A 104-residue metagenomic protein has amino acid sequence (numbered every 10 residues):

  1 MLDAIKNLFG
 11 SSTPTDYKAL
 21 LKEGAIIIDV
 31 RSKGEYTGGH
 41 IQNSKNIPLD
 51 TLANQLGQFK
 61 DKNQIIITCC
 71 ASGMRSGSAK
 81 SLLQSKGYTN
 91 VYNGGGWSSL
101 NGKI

Functional and structural regions predicted by a protein language model:
L2-A25, K33-Q64, M74-I104: Rhodanese-like catalytic fold shared by cysteine-dependent sulfurtransferases and DSP/PTP-type phosphatases
D29: N-terminal glycine-rich beta->alpha transition that marks the start or flank of a dinucleotide-binding site
C69: Short, surface-exposed ligand- or partner-binding patches at beta-edge/loop junctions that are enriched in aromatics
